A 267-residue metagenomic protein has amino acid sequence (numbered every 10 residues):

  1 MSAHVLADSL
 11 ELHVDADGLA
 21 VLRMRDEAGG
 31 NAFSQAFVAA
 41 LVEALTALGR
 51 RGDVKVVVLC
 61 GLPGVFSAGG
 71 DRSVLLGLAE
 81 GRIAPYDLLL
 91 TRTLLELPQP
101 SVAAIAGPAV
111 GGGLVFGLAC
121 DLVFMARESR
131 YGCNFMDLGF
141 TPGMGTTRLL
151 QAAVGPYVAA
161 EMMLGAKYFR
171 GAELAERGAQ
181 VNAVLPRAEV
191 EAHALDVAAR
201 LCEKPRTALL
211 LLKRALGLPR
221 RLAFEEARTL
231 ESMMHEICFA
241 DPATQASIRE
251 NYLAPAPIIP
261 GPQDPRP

Functional and structural regions predicted by a protein language model:
M1-D17, G52, A166-A172, A188 (+2 more regions): C-terminal alpha-helix plus adjacent terminal tail
M1-L62: Conserved CoA-thioester-binding segment of acyl-CoA-metabolizing enzymes
L22, L59, D71, F116-G117 (+3 more regions): Hydrophobic/aromatic residues within transmembrane alpha-helices of multi-pass small-molecule transporters
A36, A40-L41, Y86, T93 (+4 more regions): Charged catalytic carboxylate motif
A39, D53, C60-T93, A109 (+1 more regions): Glycine- (often His-adjacent) and acidic-residue-rich active-site loop that binds/positions the CoA thioester
Y86-L90, G145-L149, V158, L211 (+2 more regions): Hydrophobic alpha-helical segments typical of transmembrane helices and their membrane-interface/capping positions
L95-R206: Crotonase-fold acyl-CoA enzyme core
